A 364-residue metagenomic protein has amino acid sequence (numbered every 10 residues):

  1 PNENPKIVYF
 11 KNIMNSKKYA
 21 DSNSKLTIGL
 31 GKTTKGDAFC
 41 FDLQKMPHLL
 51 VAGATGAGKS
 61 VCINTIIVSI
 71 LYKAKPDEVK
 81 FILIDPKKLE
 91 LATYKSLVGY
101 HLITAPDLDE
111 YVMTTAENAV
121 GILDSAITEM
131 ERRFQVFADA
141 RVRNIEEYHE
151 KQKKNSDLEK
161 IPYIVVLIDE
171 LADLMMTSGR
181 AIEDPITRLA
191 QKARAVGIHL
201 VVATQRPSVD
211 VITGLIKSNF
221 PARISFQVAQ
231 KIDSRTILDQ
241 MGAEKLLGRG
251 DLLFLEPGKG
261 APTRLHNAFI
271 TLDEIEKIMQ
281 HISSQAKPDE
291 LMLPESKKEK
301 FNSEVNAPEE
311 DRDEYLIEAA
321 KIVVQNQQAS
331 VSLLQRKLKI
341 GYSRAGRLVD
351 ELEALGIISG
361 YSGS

Functional and structural regions predicted by a protein language model:
P1-F10: Interdomain "pre-motor" coupling segment immediately N-terminal to P-loop NTPase/helicase cores
I13-V142, I161-V228, I232-L247, L252-D273 (+3 more regions): P-loop NTPase catalytic phosphate-binding loop
D139-A140, D251-L252, L291-K298, L333-K337: Short coil/turn segments at secondary-structure boundaries
Y148-L158, L189: Conserved alpha-helical scaffold flanking the Walker A/P-loop in AAA+ ATPase domains
S156-D157, K277-E314: Charged, low-hydrophobicity low-complexity segments
I270-K287, S359-S364: Intrinsically disordered, low-complexity glycine/proline-rich and charged
K298-S364: Terminal-proximal interaction/regulatory segments of ATP-powered molecular machines
